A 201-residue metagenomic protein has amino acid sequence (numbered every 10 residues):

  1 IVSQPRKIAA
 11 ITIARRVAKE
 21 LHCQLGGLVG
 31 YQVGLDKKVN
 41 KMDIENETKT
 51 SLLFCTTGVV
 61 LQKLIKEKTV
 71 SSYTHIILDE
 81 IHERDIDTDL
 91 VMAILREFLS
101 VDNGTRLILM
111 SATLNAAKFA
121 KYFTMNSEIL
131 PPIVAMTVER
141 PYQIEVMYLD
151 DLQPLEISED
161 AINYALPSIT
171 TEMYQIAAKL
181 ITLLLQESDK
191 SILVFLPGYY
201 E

Functional and structural regions predicted by a protein language model:
I1-E201: P-loop NTPase motor module signature
